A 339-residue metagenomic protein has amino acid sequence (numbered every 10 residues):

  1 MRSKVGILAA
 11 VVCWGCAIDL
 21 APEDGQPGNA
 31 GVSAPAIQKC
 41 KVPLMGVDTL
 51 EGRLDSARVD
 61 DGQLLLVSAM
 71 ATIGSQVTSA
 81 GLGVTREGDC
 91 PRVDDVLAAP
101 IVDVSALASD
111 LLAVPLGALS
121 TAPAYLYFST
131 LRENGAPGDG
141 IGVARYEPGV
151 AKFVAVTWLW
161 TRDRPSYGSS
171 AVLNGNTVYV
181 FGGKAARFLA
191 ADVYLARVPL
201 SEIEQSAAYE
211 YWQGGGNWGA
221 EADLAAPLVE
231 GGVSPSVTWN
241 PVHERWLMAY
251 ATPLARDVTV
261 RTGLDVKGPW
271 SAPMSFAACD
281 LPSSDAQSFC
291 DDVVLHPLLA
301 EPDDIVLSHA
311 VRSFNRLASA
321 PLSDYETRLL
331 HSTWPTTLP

Functional and structural regions predicted by a protein language model:
M1-S3, A196: Short, intrinsically disordered low-complexity segments
R2, L8-I37: Ser/Thr-rich, Pro/Gly/Ala-heavy low-complexity intrinsically disordered linkers and tails of secreted extracellular
S3, G232-V233: Short hydrophobic/aromatic-rich motifs at helix boundaries and adjacent loops
G28, G81-G83, G88, L112 (+1 more regions): Glycine-centered flexibility motif
I37-G52, R58-A108, L119-R162, G175 (+4 more regions): Beta-rich carbohydrate-recognition and catalytic domains
G52-A57, A106-A118, Y167-A171, V233-S236 (+1 more regions): Beta-propeller and closely related beta-sheet repeat lectin domains
